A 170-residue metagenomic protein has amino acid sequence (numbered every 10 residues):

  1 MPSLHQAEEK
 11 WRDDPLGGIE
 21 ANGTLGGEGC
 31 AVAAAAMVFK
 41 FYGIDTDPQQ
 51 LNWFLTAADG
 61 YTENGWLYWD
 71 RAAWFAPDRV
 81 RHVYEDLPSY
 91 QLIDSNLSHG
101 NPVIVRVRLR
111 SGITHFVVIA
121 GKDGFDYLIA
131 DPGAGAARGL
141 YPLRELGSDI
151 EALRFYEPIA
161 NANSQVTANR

Functional and structural regions predicted by a protein language model:
M1-G60: Active-site-adjacent structural segments surrounding the nucleophilic cysteine of cysteine proteases and isopeptidases
A36-N169: Conserved active-site-adjacent core of cysteine acyl-enzyme catalytic domains
